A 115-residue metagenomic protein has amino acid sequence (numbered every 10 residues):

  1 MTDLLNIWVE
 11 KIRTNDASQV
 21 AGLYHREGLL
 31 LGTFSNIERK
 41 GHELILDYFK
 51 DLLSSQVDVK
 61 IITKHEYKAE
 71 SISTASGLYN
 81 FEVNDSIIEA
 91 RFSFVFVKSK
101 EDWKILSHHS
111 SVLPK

Functional and structural regions predicted by a protein language model:
N15-E27: Short, well-ordered alpha-helical segments enriched in acidic and aromatic residues
L29-E38, K50-S55: A short gly/proline-enriched turn/hairpin at secondary-structure junctions
I37-E38, I87-E89: Short, mixed charged/polar active-site loops that provide acid/base catalysis or chelate metal/phosphate cofactors
L44-N84: Surface-exposed, charged secondary-structure patches
E89-K115: Short beta-strand edge/turn micro-motifs at domain boundaries
